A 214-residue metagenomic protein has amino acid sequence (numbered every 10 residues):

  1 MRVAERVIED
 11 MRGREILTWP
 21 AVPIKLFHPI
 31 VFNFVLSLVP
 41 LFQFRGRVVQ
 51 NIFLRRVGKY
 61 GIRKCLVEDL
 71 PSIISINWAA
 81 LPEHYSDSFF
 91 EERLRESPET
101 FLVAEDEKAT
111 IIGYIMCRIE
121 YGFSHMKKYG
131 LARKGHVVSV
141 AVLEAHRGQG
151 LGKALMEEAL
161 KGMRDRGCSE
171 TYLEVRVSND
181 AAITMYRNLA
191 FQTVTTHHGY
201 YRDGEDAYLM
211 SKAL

Functional and structural regions predicted by a protein language model:
R2-E68: Conserved N-terminal entry element of GNAT/NAT acetyltransferase domains
R55-R56, Y60, V67-A145, M156-R166 (+1 more regions): Acetyl-CoA-dependent GNAT
F90, Y114, M185, F191 (+1 more regions): Conserved hydrophobic/aromatic "anchor" residues that stabilize well-ordered secondary structure elements
C117, T193-V194: Short beta-strand "wing" residues that participate in macromolecule-binding interfaces
K128-A132, G150, V177, Y201: Residues at secondary-structure transition points
S139-E157, R164-R166, E170, R176-T184 (+1 more regions): Conserved glycine-rich acetyl-CoA-binding loop
S169-Y172, R176-D180, L189-A190, G199-L214: C-terminal "cap" of GNAT-fold acetyltransferases
